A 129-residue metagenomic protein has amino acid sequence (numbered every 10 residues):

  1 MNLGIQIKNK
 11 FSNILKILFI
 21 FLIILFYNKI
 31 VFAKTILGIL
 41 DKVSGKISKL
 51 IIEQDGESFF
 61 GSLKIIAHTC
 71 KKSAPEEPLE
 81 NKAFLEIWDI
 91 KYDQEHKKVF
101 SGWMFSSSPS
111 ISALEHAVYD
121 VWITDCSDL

Functional and structural regions predicted by a protein language model:
N2-L15, K29-L129: N- and C-terminal low-complexity/disordered segments
I17-L25: Bacterial N-terminal signal peptides
